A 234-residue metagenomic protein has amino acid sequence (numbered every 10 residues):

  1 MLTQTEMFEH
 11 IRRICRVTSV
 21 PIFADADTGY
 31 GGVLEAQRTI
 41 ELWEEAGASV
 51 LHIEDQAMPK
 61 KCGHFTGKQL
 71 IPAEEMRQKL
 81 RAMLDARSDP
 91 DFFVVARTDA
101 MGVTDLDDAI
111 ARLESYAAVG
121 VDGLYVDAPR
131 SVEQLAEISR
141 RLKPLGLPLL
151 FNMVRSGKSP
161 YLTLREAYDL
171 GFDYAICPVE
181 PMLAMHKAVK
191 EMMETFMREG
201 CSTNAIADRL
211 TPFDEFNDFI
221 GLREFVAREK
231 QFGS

Functional and structural regions predicted by a protein language model:
M1-M153, G157-D173, C177, L183 (+3 more regions): Alpha/beta enzyme core
M182, H186-S234: Extended, intrinsically disordered, low-complexity segments
